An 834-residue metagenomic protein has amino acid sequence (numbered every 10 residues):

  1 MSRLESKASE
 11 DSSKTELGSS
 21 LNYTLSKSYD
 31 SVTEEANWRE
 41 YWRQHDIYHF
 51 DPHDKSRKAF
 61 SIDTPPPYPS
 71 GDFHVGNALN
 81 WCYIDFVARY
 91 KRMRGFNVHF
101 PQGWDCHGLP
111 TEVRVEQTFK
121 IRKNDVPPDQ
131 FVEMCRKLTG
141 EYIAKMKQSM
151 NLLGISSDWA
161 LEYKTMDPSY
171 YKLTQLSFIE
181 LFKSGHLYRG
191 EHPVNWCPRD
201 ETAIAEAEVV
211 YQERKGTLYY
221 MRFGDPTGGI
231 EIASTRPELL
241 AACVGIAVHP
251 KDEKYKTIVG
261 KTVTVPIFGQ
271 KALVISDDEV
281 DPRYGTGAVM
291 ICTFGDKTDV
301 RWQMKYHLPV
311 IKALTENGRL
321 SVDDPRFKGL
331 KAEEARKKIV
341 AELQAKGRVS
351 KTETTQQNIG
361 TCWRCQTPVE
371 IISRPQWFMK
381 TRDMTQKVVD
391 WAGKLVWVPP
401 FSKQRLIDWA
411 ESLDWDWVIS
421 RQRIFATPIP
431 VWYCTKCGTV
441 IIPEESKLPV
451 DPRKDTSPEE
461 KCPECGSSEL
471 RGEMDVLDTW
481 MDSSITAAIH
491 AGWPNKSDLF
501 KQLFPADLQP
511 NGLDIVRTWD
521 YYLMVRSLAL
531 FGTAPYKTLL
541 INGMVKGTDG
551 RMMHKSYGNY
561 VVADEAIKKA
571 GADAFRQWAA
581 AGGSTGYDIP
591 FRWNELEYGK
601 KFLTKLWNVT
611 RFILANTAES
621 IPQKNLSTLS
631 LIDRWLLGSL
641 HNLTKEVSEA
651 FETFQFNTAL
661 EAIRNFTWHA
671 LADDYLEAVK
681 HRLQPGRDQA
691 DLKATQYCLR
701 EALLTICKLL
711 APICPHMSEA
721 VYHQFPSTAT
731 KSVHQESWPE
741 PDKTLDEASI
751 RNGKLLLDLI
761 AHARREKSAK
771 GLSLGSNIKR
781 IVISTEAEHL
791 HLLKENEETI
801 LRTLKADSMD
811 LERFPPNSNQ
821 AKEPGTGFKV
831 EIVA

Functional and structural regions predicted by a protein language model:
S2-K251, I275, C292-D324, R336 (+9 more regions): N-terminal, positively charged nucleic-acid-binding surface of large information/translation enzymes
K14-E16, Y220, L413-M481, I485 (+3 more regions): Feature 926 captures the class I aminoacyl-tRNA synthetase adenylation module centered on the KMSKS loop
S26, D30, E34, V75-L79 (+27 more regions): Catalytic cores of large soluble enzymes that bind and process phosphate-bearing ligands
S56-P67, R89-G95, T352-E353, E411-S412 (+4 more regions): Short, hydrophobic/aliphatic alpha-helical segments
S56-T64, F86, F119-K123, K147-G154 (+9 more regions): Active-site-adjacent bridging/hinge elements
G76-A88, G95-N97, W104-D105, Y170-L173 (+7 more regions): Structured ligand/cofactor/substrate-binding pocket environments in proteins
E191-P193, C243-G245, S373-R374, I489-A491 (+3 more regions): Short hydrophobic alpha-helical segments that form membrane-spanning helices or hydrophobic packing faces of helical
D200, F268, C365, T435-C437 (+1 more regions): Short Cys/His-rich metal-coordination motifs, predominantly Zn2+-binding knuckles/fingers
